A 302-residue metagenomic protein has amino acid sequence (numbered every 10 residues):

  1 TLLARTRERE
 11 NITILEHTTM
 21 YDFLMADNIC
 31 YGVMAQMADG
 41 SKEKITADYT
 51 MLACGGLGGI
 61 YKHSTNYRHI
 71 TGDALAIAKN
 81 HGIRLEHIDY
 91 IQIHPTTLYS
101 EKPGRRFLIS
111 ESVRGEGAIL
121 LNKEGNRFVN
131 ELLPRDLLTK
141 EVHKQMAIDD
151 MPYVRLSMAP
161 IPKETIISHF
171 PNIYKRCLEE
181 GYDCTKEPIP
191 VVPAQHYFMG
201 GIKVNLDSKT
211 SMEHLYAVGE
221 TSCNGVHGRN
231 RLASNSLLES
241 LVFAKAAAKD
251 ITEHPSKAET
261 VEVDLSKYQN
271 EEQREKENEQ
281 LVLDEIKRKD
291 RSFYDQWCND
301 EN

Functional and structural regions predicted by a protein language model:
T1-A4, L15, S64-G72, T97-Y99 (+1 more regions): Short beta-strand to alpha-helix junction loop
T6-M20, L85-I88: A conserved beta-strand/loop element that lines the FAD pocket in flavoprotein oxidoreductases
L15-E16, Y21-C30, A35, N172-S222 (+1 more regions): A glycine-rich dinucleotide-binding beta-alpha-beta segment and adjacent secondary-structure elements that constitute
A38, A47-Y49, A53-G58, Y182 (+1 more regions): Glycine-/small-residue-rich beta->alpha transition segments that form the dinucleotide
D39-Y49, T210-H214: Core beta-strand elements of the Rossmann-like FAD/NAD(P) dinucleotide-binding domain in flavoenzyme oxidoreductases
Y49-P103, F107, L237, L241: Glycine-rich loop(s) and the adjacent beta-strand/alpha-helix scaffold that form part
I77, I83-D183, D250-T252: An anion/pyrophosphate-binding glycine-rich loop and adjacent beta-alpha core in soluble alpha-beta enzymes
R114, L121-A147, Y197-M199, K203-A217 (+1 more regions): Glycine- and aromatic-enriched mobile tails/lids
